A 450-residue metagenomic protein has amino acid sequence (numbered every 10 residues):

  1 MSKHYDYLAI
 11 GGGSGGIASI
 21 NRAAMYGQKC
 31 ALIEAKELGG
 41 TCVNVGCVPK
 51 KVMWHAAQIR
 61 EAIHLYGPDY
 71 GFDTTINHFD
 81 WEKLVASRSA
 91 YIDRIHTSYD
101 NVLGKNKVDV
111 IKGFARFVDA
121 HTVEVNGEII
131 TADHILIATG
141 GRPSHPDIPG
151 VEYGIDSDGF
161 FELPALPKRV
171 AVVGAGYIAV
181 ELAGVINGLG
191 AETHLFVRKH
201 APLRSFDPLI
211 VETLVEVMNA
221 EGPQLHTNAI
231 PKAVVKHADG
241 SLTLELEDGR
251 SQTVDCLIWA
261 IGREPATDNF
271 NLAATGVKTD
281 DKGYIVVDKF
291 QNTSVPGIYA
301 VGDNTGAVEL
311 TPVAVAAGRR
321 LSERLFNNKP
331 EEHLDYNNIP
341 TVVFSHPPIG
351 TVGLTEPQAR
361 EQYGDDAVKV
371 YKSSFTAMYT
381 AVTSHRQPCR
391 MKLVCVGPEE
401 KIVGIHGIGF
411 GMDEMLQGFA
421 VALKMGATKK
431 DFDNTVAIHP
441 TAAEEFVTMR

Functional and structural regions predicted by a protein language model:
S2-Y5, G12, N21-Q28, I33-L166 (+7 more regions): Glycine-rich flavin
L8-K36, T41, V48, V52-A62 (+2 more regions): Flexible, glycine-rich terminal cap/loop adjacent to redox cofactors in electron-transfer oxidoreductases
G16, G176-A179, A314: Catalytic nucleophile loop
A18, H145-P146, V180-E181, L203 (+6 more regions): Glycine/Thr-rich phosphate-binding loops of Rossmann-like dinucleotide-binding domains
A31, A171, H194-L195, K369: A structural signal for isolated positions on well-ordered beta-strands in alpha/beta enzyme cores
C47, T139-E192, Q224-L225, A273-T275 (+2 more regions): Glycine-rich dinucleotide-binding loop and its adjacent helix/turn
D109-K112, R116-E124, I130, L189-K289 (+2 more regions): A Rossmann-like FAD-binding core segment of flavoenzymes
E152-K168, S251-N328: FAD-site-proximal beta/loop scaffold in flavoenzymes
